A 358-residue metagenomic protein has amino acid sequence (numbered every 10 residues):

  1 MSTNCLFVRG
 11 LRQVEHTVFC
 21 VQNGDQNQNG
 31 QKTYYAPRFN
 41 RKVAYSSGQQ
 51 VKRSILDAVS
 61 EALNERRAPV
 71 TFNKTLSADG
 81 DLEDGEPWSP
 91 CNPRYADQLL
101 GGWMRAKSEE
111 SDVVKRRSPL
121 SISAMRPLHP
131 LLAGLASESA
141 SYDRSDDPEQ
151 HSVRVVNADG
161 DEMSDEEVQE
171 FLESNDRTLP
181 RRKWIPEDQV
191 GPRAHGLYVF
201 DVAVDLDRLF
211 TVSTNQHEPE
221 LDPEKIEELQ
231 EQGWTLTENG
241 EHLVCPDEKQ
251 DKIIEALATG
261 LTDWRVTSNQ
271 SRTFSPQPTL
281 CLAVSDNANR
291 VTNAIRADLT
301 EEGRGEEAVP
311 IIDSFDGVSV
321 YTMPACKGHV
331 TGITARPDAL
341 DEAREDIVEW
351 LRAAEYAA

Functional and structural regions predicted by a protein language model:
M1-Y45, L56-A358: Basic polyanion-binding and macromolecular-assembly surfaces
G48: Short, conserved phosphate/pyrophosphate- and ester-handling motifs at nucleotide-, phospho-/glycolipid
